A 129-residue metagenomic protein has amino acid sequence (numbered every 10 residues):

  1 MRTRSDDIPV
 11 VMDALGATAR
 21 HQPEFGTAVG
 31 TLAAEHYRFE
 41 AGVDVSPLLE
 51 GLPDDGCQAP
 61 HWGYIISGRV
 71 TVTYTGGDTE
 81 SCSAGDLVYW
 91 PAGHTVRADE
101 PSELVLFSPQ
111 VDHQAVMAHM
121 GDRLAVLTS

Functional and structural regions predicted by a protein language model:
M1-S46, P53-D54, T128-S129: A short, N-terminal "cap"/entry segment at the start of jelly-roll beta-barrel domains of the cupin/DSBH fold
G30, A92-M117: Ligand-binding loop in jelly-roll beta-barrel domains
E35-Y37, G63, V105: Conserved hydrophobic/aromatic positions in well-ordered beta-strands
P47, S83-A84, A115-A118: A short, polar/proline- and glycine-enriched secondary-structure boundary/capping micro-motif
D55-V72: Short, conserved beta-strand element in jelly-roll/cupin
Y74-G93: Short acidic-glycine-tyrosine-enriched beta hairpin
H119-S129: Glycine- and charge-enriched low-complexity intrinsically disordered segments
